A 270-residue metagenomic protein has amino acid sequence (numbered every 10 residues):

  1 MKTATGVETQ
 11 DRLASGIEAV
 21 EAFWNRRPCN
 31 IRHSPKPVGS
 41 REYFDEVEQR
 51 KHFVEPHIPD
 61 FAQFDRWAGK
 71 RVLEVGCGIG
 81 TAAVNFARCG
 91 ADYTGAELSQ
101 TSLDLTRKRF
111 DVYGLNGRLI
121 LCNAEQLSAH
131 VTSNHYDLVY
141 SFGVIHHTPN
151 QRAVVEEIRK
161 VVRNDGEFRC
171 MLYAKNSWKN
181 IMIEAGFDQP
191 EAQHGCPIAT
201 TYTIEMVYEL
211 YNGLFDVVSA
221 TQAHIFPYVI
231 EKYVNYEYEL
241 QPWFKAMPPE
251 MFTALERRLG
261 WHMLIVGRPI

Functional and structural regions predicted by a protein language model:
M1-D45: N-terminal, positively charged/glycine-rich alpha-helical extensions of SAM-dependent methyltransferases
S40-K70: Conserved alpha-helix/loop element of class I SAM-dependent methyltransferases that forms part of the SAM/SAH-binding
K70-V75, I79-L127: Class I SAM-dependent methyltransferase SAM/SAH-binding core
A129-L138: A short acidic, Gly/Pro-enriched loop at the edge of an enzyme's catalytic core that lines a small-molecule cofactor
L138-N150: A short SAM/SAH-binding and catalytic strip from SAM-dependent methyltransferases
R152-E167: A short glycine-rich, Lys/Arg-flanked "PGG" loop and its adjoining helix->strand segment in the class I
E167-E191: Conserved class I S-adenosyl-L-methionine
I183-A192, E205-E209, V218-I270: A C-terminal cap/extension of S-adenosyl-L-methionine-dependent methyltransferases that defines the acceptor-substrate
